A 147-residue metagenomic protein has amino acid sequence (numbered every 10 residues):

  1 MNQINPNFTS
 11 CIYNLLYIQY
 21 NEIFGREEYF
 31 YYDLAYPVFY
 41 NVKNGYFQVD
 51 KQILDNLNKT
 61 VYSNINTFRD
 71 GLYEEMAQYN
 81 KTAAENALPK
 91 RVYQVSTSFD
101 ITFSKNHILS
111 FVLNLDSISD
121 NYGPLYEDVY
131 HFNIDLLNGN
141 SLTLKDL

Functional and structural regions predicted by a protein language model:
M1-L147: Compositionally biased intrinsically disordered regions enriched in Thr/Gly
